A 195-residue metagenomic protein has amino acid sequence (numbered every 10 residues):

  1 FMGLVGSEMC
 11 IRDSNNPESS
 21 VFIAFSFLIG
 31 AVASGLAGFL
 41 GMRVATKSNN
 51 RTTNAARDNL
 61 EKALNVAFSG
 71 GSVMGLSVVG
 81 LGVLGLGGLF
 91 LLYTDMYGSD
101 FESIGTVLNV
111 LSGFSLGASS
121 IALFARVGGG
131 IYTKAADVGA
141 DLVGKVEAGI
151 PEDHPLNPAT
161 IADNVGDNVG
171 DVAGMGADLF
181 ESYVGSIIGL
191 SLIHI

Functional and structural regions predicted by a protein language model:
F1-I11, I193-H194: Single conserved hydrophobic/aromatic residue that forms the stacking wall/gate of nucleotide- or nucleobase-binding
S7, R12, T53-L81, A159-T160 (+2 more regions): Soluble-to-membrane junctions at the N-terminal ends of transmembrane alpha-helices in multi-pass ion-transporting
S7-E8, R12-A45, A67-L76: N-terminal alpha-helical transmembrane segments of multi-pass membrane transport and channel/translocase proteins
R12-F25, G87-S112: Helix-interface capping motifs at the ends of transmembrane segments in multi-pass membrane proteins
S20, N59, E102-L111, S115-S119 (+6 more regions): Alpha-helix capping and helix-loop boundary segments enriched in small/acidic/polar residues
S26, G30-A37, G41, V78-L89 (+7 more regions): Alpha-helical transmembrane segments in multi-pass membrane proteins
A37-A45, G82, L86, G129 (+5 more regions): Alpha-helical transmembrane segments and their lipid-water interface positions in multi-pass membrane proteins
F39-E61, Y93-G98, A125-A159: Juxtamembrane helix-loop transition segments at the membrane interface in multi-pass membrane proteins
